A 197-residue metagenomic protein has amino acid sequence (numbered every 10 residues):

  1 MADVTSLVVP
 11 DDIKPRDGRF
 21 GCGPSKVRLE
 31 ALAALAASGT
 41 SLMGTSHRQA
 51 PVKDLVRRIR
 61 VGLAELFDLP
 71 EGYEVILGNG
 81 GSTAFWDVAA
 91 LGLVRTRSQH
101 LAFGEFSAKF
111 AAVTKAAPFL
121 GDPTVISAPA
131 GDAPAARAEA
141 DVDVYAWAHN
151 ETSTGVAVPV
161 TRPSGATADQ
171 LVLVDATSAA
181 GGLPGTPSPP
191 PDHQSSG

Functional and structural regions predicted by a protein language model:
A2-S46: N-terminal "arm"/small-domain region of PLP-dependent enzymes with the aminotransferase-like
V4-I13, G62-G72, D192: Short, hydrophobic/aliphatic alpha-helical segments
V8, G21, S25, S82-G197: Conserved PLP-enzyme active-site core in the AAT-like
F20, L35, L63, V75-G78 (+2 more regions): Generic structural hydrophobic/aromatic packing signal, biased to beta-strands
L35-S38, I59-V61, Q170-D175: A broad, low-specificity signal for short, low-complexity segments enriched in glycine/proline and polar/charged
G39-V88, A112-V113: Conserved N-terminal alpha-helix of the aminotransferase class I/II PLP-enzyme fold
